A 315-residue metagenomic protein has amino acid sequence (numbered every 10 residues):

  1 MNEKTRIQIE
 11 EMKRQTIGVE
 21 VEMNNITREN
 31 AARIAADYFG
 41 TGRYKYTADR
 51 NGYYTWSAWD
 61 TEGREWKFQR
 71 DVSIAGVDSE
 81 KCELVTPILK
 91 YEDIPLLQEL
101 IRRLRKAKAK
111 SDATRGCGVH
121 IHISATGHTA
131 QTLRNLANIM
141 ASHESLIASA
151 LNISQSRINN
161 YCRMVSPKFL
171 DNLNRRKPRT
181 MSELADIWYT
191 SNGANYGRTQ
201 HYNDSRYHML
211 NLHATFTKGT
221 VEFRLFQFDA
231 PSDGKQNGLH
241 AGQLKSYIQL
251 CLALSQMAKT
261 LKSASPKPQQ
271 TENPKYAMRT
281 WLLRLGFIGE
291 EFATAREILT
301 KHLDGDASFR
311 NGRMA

Functional and structural regions predicted by a protein language model:
M1-A113, T126-A315: C-terminal accessory/tail domains of diverse enzymes
R115-V119: Short, conserved phosphate-binding/catalytic loop or strand-edge motifs used in phosphoryl-/nucleotidyl-transfer
H120-S124: Midchain, well-structured core segments that form catalytic/ion-binding scaffolds
